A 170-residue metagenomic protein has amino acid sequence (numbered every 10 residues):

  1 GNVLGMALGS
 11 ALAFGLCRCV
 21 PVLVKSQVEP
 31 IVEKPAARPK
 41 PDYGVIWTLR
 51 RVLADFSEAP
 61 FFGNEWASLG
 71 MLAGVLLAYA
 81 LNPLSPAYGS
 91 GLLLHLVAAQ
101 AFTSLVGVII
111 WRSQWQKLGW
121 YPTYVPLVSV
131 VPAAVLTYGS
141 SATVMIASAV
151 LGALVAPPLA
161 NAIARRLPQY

Functional and structural regions predicted by a protein language model:
G1-Y170: Alpha-helical multipass membrane-protein architecture
